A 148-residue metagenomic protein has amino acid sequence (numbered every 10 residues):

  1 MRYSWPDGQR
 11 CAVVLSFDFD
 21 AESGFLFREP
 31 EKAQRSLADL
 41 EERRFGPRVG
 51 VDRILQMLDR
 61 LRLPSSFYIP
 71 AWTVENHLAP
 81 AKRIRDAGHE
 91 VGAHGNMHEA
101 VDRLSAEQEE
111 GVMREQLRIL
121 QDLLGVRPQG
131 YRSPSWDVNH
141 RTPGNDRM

Functional and structural regions predicted by a protein language model:
M1-G130, S135-M148: Catalytic alpha-helical scaffold of carbohydrate-active enzymes acting on polysaccharides/glycoconjugates
